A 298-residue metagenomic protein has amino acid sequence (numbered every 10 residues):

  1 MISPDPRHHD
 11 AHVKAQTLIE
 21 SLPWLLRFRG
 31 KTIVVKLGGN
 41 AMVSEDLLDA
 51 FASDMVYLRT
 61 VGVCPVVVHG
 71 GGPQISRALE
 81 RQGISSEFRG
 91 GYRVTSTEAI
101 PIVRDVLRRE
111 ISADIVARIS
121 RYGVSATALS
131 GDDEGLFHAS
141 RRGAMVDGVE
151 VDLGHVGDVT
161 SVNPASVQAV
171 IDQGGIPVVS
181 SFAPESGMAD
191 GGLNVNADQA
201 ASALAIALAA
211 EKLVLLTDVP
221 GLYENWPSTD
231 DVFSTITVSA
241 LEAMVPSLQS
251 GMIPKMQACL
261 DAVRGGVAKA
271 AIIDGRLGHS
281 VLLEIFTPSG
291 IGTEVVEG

Functional and structural regions predicted by a protein language model:
M1-R276, L283-S289, V296-G298: Nucleotide/pyrophosphate-binding catalytic subdomain
